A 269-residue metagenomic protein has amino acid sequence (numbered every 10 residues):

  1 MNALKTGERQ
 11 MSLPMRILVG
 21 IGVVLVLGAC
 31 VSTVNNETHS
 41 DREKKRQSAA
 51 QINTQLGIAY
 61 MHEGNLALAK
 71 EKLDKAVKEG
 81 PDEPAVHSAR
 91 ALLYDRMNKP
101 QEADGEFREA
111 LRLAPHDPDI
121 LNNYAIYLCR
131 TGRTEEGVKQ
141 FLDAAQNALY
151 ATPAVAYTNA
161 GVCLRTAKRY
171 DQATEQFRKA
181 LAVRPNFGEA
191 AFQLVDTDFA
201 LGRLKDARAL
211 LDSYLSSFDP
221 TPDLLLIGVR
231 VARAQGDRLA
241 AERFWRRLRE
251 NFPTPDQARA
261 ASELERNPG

Functional and structural regions predicted by a protein language model:
V24-Q47, G269: Bacterial Sec signal peptide processing site at the extreme N-terminus
K45, E79, L113-A114, N147-L149 (+3 more regions): Structural marker of alpha-solenoid helical repeat scaffolds
A49, L56, E83, D117 (+4 more regions): Residue-level recognition of tetratricopeptide repeat
Q55, A89-L92, N123, Y157-N159 (+3 more regions): Canonical tetratricopeptide repeat
